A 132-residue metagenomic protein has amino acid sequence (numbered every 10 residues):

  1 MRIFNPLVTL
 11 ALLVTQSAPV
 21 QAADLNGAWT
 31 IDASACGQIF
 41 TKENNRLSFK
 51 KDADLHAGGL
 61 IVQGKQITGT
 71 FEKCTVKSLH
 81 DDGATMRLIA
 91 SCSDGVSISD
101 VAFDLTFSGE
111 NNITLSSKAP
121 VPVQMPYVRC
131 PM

Functional and structural regions predicted by a protein language model:
M1-L7: Bacterial N-terminal signal peptides that target proteins for export
V8-L12: Hydrophobic helical h-region of N-terminal Sec-dependent signal peptides in bacterial secretory/periplasmic proteins
T15-S17: N-terminal signal peptide c-region/cleavage motif recognized by signal peptidases
V20-D24: Boundary at the C-terminal end of the N-terminal hydrophobic targeting segment
L25-N26, I31-K65, G69: Short, solvent-exposed loop/hinge segments that bridge or flank secondary-structure elements
A57-G109: Contiguous, well-ordered beta-strand patches that form the walls/edges of small beta-barrel/beta-sandwich domains
D104-T106, E110-P126: Short, exposed beta-strand-loop hairpins at the edges of beta-sheets in extracellular/periplasmic proteins
C130-M132: Short, solvent-exposed mixed-charge patches
